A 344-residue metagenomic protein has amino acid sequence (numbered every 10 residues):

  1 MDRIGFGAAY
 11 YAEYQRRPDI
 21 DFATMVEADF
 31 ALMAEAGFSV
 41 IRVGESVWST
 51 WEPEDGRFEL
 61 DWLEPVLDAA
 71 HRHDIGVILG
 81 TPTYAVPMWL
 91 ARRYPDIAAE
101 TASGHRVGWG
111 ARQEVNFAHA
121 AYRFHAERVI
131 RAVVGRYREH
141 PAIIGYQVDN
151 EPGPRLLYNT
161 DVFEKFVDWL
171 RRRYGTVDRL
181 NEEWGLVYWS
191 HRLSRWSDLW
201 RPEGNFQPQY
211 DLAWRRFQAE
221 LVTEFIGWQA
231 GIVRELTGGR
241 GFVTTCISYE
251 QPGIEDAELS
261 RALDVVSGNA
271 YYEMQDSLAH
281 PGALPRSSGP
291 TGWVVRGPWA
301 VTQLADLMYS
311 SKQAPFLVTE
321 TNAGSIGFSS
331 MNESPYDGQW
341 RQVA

Functional and structural regions predicted by a protein language model:
M1-M25: Boundary/entry segment of secreted carbohydrate-active catalytic domains
D2-F6, G37-S39, H71-V77, E139-I144 (+3 more regions): Short, well-ordered coil/turn segments that N-cap beta-strands
Y11-A12, R42-V47, G80-W89, I144-G153 (+2 more regions): Short, solvent-exposed turn/loop segments enriched in Gly/Ser/Thr/Pro and often Arg
R16-E35, A126-A132, S248-L259, V301 (+1 more regions): Short, acidic/polar
D19-I20, P53-E54, P82, M88-R93 (+3 more regions): Short, solvent-exposed loop/turn and secondary-structure capping segments
M25-V107, I130-V134, Q229-T237, V343: Aromatic-lined substrate-binding rim segments of carbohydrate-active enzymes
S103-Q303, L307: Polysaccharide-binding and catalytic clefts of secreted carbohydrate-active enzymes
M274, A283-A344: Carbohydrate-binding surfaces of carbohydrate-active enzymes
